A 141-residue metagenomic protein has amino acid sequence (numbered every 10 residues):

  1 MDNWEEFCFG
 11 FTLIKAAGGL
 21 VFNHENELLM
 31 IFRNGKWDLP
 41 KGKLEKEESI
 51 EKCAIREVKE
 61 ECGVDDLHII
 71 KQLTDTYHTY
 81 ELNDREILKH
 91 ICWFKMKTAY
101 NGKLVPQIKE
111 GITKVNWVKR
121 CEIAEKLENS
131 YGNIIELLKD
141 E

Functional and structural regions predicted by a protein language model:
M1-G18: Acidic, metal-coordinating catalytic segment for phosphate/diphosphate chemistry, firing primarily on the Nudix
T12-A17, F32-N34, K89-I91: Short connector loops at helix/strand junctions that flank enzyme active sites, especially segments positioning acidic
P40: Compact nucleic-acid interaction/catalytic patches
L44-Y131: Unchanged
N129-E141: Charged phosphate-binding loop/patch that engages nucleotide di/tri-phosphates or the phosphate backbone of nucleic
